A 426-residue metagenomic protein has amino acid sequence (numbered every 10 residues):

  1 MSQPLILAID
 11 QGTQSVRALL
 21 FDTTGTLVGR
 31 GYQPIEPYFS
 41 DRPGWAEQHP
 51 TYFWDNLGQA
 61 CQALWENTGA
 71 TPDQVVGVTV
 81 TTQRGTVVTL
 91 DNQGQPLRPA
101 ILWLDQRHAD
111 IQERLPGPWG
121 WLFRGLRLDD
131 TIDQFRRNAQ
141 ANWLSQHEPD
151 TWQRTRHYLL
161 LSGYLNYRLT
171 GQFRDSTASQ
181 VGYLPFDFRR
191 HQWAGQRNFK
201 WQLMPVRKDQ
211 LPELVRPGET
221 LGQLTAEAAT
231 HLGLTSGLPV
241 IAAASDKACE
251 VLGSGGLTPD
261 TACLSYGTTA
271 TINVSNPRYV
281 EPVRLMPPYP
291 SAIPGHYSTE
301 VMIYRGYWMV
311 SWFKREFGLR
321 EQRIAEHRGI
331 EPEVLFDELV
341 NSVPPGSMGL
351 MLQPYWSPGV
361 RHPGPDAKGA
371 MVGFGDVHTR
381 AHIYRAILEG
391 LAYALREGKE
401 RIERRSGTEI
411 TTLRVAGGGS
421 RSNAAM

Functional and structural regions predicted by a protein language model:
M1-P99, R114, R154, A229-T230 (+1 more regions): N-terminal glycine/serine-rich phosphate-binding loop of ATP-dependent small-molecule kinases, especially carbohydrate
L7-I9, T23, P116-I132, R136-R174 (+2 more regions): Active-site core segments that coordinate phosphate-bearing ligands/cofactors across diverse enzyme families
V16, Y38, V87, I111 (+3 more regions): Conserved protein kinase catalytic core
E36-F39, Q106-H108, Y307-W308: A short local loop/turn or secondary-structure capping micro-motif enriched for an aromatic residue
W45, W103, V301-R305: Short alpha-helix boundary/capping segments
E66-W103, D129-F135, N166-F186, E213-G218: Short beta-strand-loop/turn "lid" adjacent to the catalytic site in phosphate-handling enzymes
I101, D105-G120: Short alpha-helix plus adjacent loop in nuclease-associated cores
